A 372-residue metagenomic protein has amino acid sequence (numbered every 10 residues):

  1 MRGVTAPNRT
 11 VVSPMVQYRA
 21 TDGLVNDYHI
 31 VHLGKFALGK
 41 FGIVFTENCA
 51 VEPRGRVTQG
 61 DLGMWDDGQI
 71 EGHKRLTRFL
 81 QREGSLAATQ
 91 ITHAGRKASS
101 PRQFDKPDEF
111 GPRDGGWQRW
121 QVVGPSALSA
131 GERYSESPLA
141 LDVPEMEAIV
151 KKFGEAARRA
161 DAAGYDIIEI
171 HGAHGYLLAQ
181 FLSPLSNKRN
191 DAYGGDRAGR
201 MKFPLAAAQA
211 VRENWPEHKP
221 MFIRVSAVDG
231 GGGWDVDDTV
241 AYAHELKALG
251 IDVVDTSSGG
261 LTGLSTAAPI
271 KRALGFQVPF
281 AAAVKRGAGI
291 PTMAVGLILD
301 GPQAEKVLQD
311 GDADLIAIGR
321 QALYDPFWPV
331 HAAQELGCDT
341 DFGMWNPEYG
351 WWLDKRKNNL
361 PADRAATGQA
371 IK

Functional and structural regions predicted by a protein language model:
M1-K372: Flavin-dependent oxidoreductase catalytic cores
